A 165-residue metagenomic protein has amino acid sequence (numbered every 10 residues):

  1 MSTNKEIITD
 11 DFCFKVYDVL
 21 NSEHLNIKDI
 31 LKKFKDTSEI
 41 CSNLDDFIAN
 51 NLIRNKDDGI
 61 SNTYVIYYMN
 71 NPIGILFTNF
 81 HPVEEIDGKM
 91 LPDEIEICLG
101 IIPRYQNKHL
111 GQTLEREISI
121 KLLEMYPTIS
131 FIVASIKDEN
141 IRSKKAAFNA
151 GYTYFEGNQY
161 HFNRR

Functional and structural regions predicted by a protein language model:
M1-N50: A short, well-structured alpha-helix characteristic of acyl/acetyltransferase catalytic modules
T9, Y67-M69, R164-R165: Active-site beta-strand termini and strand-to-loop segments that position acidic
C41-C98: Acetyl-CoA-dependent GNAT
S61, P127-I129: Short, high-confidence coil segments that cap the C-terminus of an alpha-helix and link into the following beta-strand
V83, V133-S135, F148-R165: Conserved catalytic-core motifs of GNAT/GCN5-like acyltransferases
E96-K108, I136-K137: A short, internal acetyl-CoA/4′-phosphopantetheine-binding micro-motif in the GNAT/acyltransferase core
I101, N107-L122, K144-N149: Conserved acetyl-CoA-binding loop-helix of GNAT-fold acetyltransferases
K121, I132-K144: Conserved beta-strand-loop-alpha-helix junction that forms the acyl-donor binding cleft
